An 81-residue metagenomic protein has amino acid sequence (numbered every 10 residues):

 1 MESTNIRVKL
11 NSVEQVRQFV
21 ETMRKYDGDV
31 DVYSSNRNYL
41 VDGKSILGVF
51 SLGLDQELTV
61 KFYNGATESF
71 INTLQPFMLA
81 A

Functional and structural regions predicted by a protein language model:
E2-K9: Short glycine-/aliphatic-rich beta-strand segments at the starts of folded cytosolic domains
V8, S35, Y63: Glycine- and other small-residue-rich loops at beta-strand/loop junctions that grip anionic moieties
E14-D29, N38-Q56, F70: Amphipathic alpha-helical interaction surfaces in cytosolic regulatory modules
G53-A81: C-terminal structural segments of small proteins and small subunits
